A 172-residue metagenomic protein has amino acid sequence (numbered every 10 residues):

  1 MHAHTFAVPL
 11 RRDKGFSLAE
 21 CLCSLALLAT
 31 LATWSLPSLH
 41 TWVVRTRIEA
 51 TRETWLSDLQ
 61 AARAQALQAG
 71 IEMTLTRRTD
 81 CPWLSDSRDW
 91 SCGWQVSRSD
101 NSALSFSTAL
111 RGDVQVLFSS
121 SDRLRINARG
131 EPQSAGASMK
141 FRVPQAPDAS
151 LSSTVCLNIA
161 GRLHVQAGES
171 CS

Functional and structural regions predicted by a protein language model:
H2-P9, T30, W34-Q68, E72-S172: N-terminal helix-rich module
A3-A29: Glycine-centered recognition micro-motifs in short, flexible terminal segments and loops
